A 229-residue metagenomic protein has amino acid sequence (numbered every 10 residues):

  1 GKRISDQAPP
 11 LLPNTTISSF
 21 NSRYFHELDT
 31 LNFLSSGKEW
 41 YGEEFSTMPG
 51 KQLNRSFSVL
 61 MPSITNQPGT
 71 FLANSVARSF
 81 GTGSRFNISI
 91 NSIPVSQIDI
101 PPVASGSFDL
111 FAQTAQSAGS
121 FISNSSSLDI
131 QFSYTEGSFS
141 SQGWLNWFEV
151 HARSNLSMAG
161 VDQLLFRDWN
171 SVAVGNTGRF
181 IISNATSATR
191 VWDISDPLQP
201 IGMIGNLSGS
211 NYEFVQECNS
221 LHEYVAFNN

Functional and structural regions predicted by a protein language model:
G1-N229: Structured catalytic cores of large enzymes
